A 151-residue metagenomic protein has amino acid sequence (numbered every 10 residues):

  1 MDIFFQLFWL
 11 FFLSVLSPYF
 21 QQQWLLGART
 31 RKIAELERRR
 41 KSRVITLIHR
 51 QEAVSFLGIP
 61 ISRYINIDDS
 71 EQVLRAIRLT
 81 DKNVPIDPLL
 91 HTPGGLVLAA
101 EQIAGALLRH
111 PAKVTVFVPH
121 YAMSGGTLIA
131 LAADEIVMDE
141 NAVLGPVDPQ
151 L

Functional and structural regions predicted by a protein language model:
M1-Y121, L128, A132-L151: Terminal-region recognition feature
